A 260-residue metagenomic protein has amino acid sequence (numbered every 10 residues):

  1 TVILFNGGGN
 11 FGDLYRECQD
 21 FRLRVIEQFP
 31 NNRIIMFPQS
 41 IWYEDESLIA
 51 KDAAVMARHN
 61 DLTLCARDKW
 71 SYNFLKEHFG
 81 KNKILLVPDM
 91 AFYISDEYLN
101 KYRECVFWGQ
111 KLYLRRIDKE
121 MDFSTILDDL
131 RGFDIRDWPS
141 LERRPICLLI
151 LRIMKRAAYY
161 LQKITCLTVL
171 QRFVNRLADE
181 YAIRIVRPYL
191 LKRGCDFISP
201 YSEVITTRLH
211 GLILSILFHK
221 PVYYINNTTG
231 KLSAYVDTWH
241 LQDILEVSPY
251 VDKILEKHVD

Functional and structural regions predicted by a protein language model:
T1-D260: Active-site anion-handling motifs in enzyme catalytic cores
